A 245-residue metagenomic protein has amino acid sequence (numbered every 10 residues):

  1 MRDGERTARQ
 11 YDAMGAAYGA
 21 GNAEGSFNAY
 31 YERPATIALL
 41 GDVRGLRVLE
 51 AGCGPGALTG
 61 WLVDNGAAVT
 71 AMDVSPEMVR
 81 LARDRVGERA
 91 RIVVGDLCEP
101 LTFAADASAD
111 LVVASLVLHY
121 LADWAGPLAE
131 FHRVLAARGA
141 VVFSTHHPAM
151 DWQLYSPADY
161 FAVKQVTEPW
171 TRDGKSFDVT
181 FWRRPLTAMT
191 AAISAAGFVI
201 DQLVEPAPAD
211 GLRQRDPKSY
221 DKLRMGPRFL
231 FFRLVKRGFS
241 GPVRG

Functional and structural regions predicted by a protein language model:
M1-R44, A57, W61, M78-L81 (+2 more regions): Conserved class I S-adenosyl-L-methionine
L49-A51, P55-P100: Class I SAM-dependent methyltransferase SAM/SAH-binding core
T102-V112: A short acidic, Gly/Pro-enriched loop at the edge of an enzyme's catalytic core that lines a small-molecule cofactor
L111-W124: A short SAM/SAH-binding and catalytic strip from SAM-dependent methyltransferases
A125-A140: A short glycine-rich, Lys/Arg-flanked "PGG" loop and its adjoining helix->strand segment in the class I
A140-P169: Conserved class I S-adenosyl-L-methionine
T145, A149, G174-A188: Acceptor-substrate binding/catalytic loop of class I
T180-L203: Short alpha-helix
